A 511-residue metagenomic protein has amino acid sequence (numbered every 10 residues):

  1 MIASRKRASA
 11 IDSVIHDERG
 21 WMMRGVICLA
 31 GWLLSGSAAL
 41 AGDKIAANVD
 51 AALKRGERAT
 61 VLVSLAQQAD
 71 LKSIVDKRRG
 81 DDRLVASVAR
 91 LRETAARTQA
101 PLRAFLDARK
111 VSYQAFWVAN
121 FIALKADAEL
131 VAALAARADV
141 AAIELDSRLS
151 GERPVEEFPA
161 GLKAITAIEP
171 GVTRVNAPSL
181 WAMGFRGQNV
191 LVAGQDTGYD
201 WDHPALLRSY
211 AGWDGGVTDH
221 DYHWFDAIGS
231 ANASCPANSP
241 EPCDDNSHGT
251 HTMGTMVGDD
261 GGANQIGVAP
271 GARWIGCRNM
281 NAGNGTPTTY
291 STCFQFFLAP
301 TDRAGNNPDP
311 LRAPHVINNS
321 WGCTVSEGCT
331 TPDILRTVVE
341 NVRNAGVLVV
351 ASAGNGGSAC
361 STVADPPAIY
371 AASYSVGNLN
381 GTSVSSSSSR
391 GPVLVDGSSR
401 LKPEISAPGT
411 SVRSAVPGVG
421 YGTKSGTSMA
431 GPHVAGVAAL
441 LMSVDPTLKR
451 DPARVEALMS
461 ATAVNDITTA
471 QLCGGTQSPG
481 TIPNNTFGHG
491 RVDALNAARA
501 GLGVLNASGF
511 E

Functional and structural regions predicted by a protein language model:
G25-G36: Bacterial N-terminal signal peptides
L40-E156: Inhibitory N-terminal propeptides of secreted protease zymogens
R55-R58, I74-V75, A142, I168 (+9 more regions): Subtilisin-like serine protease catalytic core
V61-S64, Q114-A115, F121-K125, A142-E144 (+14 more regions): Structural recognition of the beta-strand scaffold that forms the well-ordered cores of secreted hydrolase catalytic
T218-D219, F225-G229, P367-S443, R491 (+1 more regions): Extracellular S/T/G-rich loop segment that most often corresponds to the catalytic His/Ser-adjacent loop
M253, I275-G283, T362, G409-I482: Hydrolase catalytic cores
F297-C329, S352-A353: Short acidic, glycine-rich surface-loop motifs adjacent to enzyme active sites
T331-V349: Catalytic-core regions built around general acid/base machinery
